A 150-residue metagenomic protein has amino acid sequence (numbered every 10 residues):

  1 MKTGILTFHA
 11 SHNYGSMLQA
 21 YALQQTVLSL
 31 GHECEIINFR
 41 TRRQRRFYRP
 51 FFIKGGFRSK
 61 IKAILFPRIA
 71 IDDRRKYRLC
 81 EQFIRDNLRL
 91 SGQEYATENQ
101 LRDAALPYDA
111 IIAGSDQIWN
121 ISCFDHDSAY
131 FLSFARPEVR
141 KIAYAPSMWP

Functional and structural regions predicted by a protein language model:
M1-G4: Extreme N-terminal starter segment of soluble prokaryotic enzymes
T7, S11-Y14, Q19, L23-P150: Aromatic- and Gly/Pro-rich donor/ligand-binding loops that form nucleotide- or phosphate-bearing donor binding pockets
